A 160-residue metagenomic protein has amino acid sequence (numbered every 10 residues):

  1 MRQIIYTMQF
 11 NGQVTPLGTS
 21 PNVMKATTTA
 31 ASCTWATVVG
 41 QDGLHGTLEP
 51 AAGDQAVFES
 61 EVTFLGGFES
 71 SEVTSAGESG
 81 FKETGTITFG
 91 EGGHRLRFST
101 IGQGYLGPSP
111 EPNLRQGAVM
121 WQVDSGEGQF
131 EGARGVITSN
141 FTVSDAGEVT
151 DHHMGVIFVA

Functional and structural regions predicted by a protein language model:
M1-A160: Beta-strand-enriched cores of mature, soluble protein domains
